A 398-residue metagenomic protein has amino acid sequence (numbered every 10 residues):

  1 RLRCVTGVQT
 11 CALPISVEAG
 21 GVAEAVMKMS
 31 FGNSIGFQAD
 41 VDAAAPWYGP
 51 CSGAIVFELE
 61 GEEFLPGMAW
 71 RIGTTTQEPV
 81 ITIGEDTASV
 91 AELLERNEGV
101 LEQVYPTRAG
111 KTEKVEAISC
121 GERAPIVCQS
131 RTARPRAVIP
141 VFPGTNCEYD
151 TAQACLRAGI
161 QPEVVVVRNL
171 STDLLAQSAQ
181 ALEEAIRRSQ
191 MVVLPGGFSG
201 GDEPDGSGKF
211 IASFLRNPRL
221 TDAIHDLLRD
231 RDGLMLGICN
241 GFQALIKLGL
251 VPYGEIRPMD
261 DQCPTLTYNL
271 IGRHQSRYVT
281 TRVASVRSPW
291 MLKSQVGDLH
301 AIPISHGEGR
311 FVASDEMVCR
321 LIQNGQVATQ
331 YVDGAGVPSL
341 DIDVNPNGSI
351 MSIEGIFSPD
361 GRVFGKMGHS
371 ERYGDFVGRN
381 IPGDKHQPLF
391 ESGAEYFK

Functional and structural regions predicted by a protein language model:
R1, A12-C51, E60-R136, G144 (+1 more regions): Intein/HINT protein-splicing elements and their conserved insertion hotspots or analogous self-processing inserts
C4-V5, C11, A185: Structural alpha-helical scaffold elements that stabilize or flank donor/cofactor-binding regions in carbohydrate
P14-K28, P143-E148, F198, G241 (+3 more regions): Conserved phosphate/anionic-ligand binding catalytic regions in large, soluble enzymes, centered on
F37, A69, P162-E163, V363: Hydrophobic anchor at the start of a short beta-strand that flanks the dinucleotide cofactor-binding loop
A43-S52, R229, P264-N269, R273: Cysteine-centered functional microenvironments
G84-I238, F242-Y253, T267-Q275, I350 (+1 more regions): N-terminal beta1-alpha1 cap of cysteine-dependent amidohydrolase-like domains
L175-Q177, A181-E184, A223-D226, P258-K398: Amide-donor transfer/coupling interface in amidating biosynthetic enzymes
